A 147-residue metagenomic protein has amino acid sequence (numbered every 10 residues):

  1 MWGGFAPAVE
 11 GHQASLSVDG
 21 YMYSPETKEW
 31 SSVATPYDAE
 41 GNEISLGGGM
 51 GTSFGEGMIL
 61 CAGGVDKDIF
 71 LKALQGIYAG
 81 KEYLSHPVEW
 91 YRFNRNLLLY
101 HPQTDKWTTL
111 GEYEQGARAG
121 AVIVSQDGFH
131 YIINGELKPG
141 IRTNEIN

Functional and structural regions predicted by a protein language model:
M1-N147: Kelch-like beta-propeller repeat domains
